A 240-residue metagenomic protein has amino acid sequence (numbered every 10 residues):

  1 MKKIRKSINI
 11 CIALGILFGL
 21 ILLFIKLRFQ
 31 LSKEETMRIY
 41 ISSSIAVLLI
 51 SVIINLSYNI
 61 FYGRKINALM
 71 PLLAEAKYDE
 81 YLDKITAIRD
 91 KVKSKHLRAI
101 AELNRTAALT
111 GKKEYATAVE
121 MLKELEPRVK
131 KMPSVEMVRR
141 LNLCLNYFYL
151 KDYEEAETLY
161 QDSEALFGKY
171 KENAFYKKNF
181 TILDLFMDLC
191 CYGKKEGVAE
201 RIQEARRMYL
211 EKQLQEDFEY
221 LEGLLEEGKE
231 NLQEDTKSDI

Functional and structural regions predicted by a protein language model:
M1-G15: Juxtamembrane interface helix immediately N-terminal to a transmembrane segment
R38-S44, M70-I85, T110-K123, D152-D162 (+1 more regions): Helix-turn-helix repeat elements of alpha-solenoid scaffolds
Y40-I66: Transmembrane alpha-helices and immediately adjacent membrane-cytoplasm interface residues in multi-pass integral
S57, K93, K130-P133, K171-A174 (+1 more regions): Structural signature of alpha-solenoid helical repeat scaffolds
G63, N67, L97, L103-N104 (+4 more regions): "A position-specific structural signal for the A-helix of alpha-solenoid helical repeats
G63-K95, I100, N104, G111: Alpha-helical segment of the N-proximal tetratricopeptide repeat
L82-D90, K123-V129, Q161-E172, Q203-M208: Amphipathic alpha-helical segments of tetratricopeptide repeats
Y192-I240: Long, non-transmembrane cytosolic or organellar matrix-exposed soluble domains/tails of integral membrane proteins
